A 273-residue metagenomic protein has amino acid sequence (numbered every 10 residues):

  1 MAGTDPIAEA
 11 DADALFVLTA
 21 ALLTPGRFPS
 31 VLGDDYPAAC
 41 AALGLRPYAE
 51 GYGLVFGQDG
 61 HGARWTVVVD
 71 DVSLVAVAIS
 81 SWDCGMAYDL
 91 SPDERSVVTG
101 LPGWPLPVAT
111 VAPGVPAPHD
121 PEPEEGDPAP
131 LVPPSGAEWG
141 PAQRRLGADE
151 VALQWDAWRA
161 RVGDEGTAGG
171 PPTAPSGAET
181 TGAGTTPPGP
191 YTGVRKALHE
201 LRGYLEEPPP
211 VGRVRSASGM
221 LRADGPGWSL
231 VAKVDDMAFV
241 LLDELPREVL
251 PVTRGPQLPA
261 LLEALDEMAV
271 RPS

Functional and structural regions predicted by a protein language model:
M1-A2: Plant-biased recognition of short, low-complexity, intrinsically disordered N-terminal tails
P6-G60: N-terminal ordered "arm"
L32-Y36, V69-R95, A232-E263: Extended intrinsically disordered, low-complexity coil regions enriched in Ser, Thr, Gly, Ala and often Pro
G44-A49, G60-G62, I79-S81, P92-L101: Ordered, small/hydrophobic-rich secondary-structure cores
V55-F56, W65-D70, W228-K233: Short, structured motif recognition centered on aromatic/hydrophobic residues
G62-R64, S73-L74: Coil-to-beta-strand transition motifs
D83-E124: Compact, glycine/acidic-enriched structural inserts
P121-S273: Long, compositionally biased intrinsically disordered terminal regions
